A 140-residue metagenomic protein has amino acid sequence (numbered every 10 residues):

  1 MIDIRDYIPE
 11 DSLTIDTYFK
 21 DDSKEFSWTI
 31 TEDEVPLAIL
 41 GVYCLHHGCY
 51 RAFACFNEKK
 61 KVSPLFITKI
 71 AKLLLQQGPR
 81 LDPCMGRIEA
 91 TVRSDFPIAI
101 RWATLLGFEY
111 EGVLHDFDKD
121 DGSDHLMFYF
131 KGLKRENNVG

Functional and structural regions predicted by a protein language model:
M1-I15: A short beta-loop-alpha structural element at the N-terminal edge of CoA-dependent acyl/N-acetyltransferase catalytic
D11-F26, T31: Active-site rim helix/loop that mediates acceptor-substrate recognition in acyltransferases
F26-W28, Y50, G122-F128: Short beta-strand micro-motifs in enzyme catalytic cores
T29, E34-C44, C49-F53: Conserved beta-strand in the GNAT
H47-V62, I67: Conserved acetyl-CoA binding element of GNAT-fold acetyltransferases
S63-R80, R101, L105: Conserved acetyl-CoA-binding loop-helix of GNAT-fold acetyltransferases
C84-I100, T104, F117-D118: Conserved beta-strand-loop-alpha-helix junction that forms the acyl-donor binding cleft
E109-H125: Conserved catalytic-core motifs of GNAT/GCN5-like acyltransferases
